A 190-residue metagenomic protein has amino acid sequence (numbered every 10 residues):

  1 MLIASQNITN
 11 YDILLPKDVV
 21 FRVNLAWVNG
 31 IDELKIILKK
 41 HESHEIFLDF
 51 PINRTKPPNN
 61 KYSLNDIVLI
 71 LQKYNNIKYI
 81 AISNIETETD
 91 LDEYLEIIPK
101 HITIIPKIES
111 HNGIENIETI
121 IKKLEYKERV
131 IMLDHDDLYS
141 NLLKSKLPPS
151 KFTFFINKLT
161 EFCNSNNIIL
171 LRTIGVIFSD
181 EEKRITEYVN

Functional and structural regions predicted by a protein language model:
M1-N190: Expand to "…catalyze enediolate/carbanion chemistry for C-C bond making/breaking, isomerization, decarboxylation
